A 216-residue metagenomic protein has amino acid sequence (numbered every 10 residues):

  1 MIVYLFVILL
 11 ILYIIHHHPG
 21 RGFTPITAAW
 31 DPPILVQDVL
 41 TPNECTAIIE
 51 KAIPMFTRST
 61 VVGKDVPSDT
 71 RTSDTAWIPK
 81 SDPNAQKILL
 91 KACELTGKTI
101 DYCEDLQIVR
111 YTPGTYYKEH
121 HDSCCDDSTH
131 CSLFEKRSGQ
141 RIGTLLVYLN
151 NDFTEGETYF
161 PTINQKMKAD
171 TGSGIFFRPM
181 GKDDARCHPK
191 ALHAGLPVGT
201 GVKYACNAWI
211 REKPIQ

Functional and structural regions predicted by a protein language model:
M1-F176, M180-Q216: Fe(II)/2-oxoglutarate oxygenase catalytic core
